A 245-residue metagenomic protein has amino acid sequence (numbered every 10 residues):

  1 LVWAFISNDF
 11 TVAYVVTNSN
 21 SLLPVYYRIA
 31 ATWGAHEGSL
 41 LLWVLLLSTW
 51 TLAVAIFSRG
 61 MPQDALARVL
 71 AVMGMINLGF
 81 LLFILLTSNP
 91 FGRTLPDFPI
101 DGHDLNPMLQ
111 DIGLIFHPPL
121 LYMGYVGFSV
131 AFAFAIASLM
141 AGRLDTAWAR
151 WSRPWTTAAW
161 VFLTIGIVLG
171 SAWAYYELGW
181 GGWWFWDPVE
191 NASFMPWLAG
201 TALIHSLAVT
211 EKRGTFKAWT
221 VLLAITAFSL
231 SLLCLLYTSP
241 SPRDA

Functional and structural regions predicted by a protein language model:
L1-S7, F80-F83, I112-I115, G124: Intrinsic structural disorder
L1-V69, L85-L105, G166-I204, A208-E211 (+1 more regions): Membrane-interface helix-loop-helix modules in multi-pass inner-membrane proteins
E37-G38, G113-P119, T220-L223, S239: Hydrophobic alpha-helical transmembrane segments of multi-pass integral membrane proteins
L40-L47, L70-F80, G124-G127, T156-L163 (+2 more regions): Hydrophobic alpha-helical transmembrane segments of polytopic
A53-L78, M140-V161, V209-I225: Membrane-interfacial loop-to-helix junctions in multi-pass inner-membrane proteins
N89, L95-P96, D101-E177, W184-F185 (+2 more regions): Hydrophobic, small-residue-rich alpha-helical packing segments that form membrane-like cores
Y237-A245: Single conserved hydrophobic/aromatic residue that forms the stacking wall/gate of nucleotide- or nucleobase-binding
